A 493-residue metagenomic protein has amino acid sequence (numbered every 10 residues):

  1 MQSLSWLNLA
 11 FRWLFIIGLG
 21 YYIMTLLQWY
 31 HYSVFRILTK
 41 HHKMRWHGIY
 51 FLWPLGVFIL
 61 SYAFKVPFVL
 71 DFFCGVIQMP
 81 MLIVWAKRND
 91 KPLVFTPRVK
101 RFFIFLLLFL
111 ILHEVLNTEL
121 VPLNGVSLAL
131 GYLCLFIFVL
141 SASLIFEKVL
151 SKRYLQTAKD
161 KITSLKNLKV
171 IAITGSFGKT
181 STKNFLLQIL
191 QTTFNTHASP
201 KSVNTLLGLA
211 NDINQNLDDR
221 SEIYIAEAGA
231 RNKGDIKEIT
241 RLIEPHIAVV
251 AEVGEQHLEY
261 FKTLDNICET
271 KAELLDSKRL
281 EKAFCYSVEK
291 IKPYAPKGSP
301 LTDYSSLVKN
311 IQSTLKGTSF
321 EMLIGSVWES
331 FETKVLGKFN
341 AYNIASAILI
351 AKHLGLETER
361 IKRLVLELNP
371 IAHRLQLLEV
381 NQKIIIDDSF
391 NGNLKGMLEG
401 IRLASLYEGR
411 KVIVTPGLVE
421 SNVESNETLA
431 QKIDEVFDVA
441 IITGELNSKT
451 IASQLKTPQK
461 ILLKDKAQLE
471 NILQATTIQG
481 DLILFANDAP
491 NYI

Functional and structural regions predicted by a protein language model:
M1-L123, A129-E147, R279, K352-T358 (+2 more regions): ATP-dependent carboxylate-amine ligase
P54-D71, T96, F102, I111-L120 (+5 more regions): Extended acidic/charged loop-beta regions that coordinate divalent cations and stabilize anionic phosphate/carboxylate
F136, L242-E255, I291-Y294, F331-P370 (+2 more regions): A conserved, hydrophobic alpha-helical segment in the catalytic core of large ATP/adenylate-utilizing enzymes
F138-K166: Transmembrane-cytosolic junction motif
A158-N204: Walker A (P-loop) phosphate-binding motif
T205, A210-Y294, M397, V412-S425: Flexible active-site lid/hinge loop adjacent to a nucleotide/diphosphate and Mg2+-phosphate binding pocket
P296-L315, T333-K338, K362-E367, Q376 (+2 more regions): Beta-strand->loop->alpha-helix junctions that form or flank phosphate-binding loops in nucleotide-handling enzymes
L315-T318, V335-S346, A372-H373, N393 (+1 more regions): Short glycine/threonine-rich catalytic loop with a Thr-x-Gly-x-Asp
